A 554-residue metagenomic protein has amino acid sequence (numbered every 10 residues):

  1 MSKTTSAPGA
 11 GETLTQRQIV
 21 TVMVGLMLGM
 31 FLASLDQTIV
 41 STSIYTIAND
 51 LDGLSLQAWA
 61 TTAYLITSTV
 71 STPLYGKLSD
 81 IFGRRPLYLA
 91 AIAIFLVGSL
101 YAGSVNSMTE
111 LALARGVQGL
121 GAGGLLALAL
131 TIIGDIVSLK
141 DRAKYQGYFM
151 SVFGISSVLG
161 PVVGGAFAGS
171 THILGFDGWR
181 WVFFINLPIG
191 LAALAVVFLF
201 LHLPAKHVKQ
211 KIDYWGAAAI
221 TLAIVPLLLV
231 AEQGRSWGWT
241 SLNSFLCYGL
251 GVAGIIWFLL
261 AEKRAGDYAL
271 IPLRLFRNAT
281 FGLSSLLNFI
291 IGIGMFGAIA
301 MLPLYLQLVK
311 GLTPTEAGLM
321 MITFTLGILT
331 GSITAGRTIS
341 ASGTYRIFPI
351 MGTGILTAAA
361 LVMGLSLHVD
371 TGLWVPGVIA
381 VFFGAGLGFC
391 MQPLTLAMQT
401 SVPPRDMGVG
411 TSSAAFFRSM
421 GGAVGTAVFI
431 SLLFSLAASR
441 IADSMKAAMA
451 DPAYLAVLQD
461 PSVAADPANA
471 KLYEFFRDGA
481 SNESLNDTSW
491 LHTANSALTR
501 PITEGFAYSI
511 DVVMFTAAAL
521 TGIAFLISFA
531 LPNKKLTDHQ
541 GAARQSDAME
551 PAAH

Functional and structural regions predicted by a protein language model:
M1-V22, L26, V196, A341 (+1 more regions): Transmembrane-helix exit segments and adjacent C-terminal regions of multi-pass membrane proteins
Q18-S71, A112, W215, T240-C247 (+4 more regions): Transmembrane core module of solute transporters
A33, T61-Y64, S68, F95 (+11 more regions): Structural signature of transmembrane alpha-helices in multi-pass secondary transporters
S79-G216, L242, L326: Helix-loop-helix hairpins in multi-pass membrane proteins, especially solute transporters
A143-V152, A298, L304, P314 (+4 more regions): Small-residue-rich alpha-helical segments with characteristic i,i+4
L159-A168, P303, A335, G425-L433: Small-residue (Gly/Pro/Ala) motifs that create kinks and tight helix-helix packing interfaces
G169-L287, G294, L312-T315, G505: Hydrophobic transmembrane-helix bundles of small-molecule transporters
